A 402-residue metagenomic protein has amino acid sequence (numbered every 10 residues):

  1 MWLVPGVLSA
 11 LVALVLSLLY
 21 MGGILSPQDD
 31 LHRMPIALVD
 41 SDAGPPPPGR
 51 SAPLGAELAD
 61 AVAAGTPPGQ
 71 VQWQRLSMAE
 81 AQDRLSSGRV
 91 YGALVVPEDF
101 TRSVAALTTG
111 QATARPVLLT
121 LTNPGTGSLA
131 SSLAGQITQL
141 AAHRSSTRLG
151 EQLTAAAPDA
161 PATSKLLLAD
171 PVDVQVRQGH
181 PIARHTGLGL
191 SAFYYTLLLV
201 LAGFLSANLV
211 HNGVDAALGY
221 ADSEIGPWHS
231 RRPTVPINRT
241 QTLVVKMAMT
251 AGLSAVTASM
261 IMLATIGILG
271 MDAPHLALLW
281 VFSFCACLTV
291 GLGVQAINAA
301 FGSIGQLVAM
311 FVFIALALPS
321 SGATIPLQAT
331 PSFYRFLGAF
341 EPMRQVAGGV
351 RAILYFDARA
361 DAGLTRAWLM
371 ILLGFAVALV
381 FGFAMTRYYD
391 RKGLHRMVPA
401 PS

Functional and structural regions predicted by a protein language model:
M1-G189, K392-S402: Extracytoplasmic/periplasmic domains immediately adjacent to an N-terminal transmembrane anchor in multi-pass membrane
P5, S9, G110-A114, I237 (+3 more regions): N-proximal short alpha-helices
A10, M21-I24, V210-H229, L372-S402: Junction motif at the cytosolic side of a transmembrane helix
W73, L166, H180, R231-V244 (+4 more regions): Juxtamembrane loop-helix boundary motifs flanking transmembrane segments in multi-pass membrane proteins
E151-P158, S230-I237, T257-I268: Hydrophobic, membrane-facing alpha-helical anchors
R184-G203: N-terminal membrane-entry
Y194, M247-G252, M260-S402: Membrane-spanning alpha-helical segments of multipass transporters and channels
G203-A255: Juxtamembrane interface at the cytosolic side of transmembrane helices
